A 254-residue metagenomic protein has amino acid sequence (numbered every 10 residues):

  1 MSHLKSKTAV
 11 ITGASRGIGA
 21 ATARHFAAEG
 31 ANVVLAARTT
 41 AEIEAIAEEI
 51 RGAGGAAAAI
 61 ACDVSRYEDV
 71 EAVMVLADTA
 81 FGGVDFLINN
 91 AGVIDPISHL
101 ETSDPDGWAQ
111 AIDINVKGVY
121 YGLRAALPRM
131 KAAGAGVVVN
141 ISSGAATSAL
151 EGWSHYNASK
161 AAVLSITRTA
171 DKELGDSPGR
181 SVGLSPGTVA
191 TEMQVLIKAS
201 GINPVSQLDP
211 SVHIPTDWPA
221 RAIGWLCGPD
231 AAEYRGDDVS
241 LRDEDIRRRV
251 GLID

Functional and structural regions predicted by a protein language model:
S15-R16: Conserved glycine-rich cofactor-binding loop
A41, A61-V73, P105: The beta1-alpha1 cofactor-binding region of Rossmann-like NAD(H)/NADP(H)-dependent oxidoreductases
S98-L100, D104-A109: Substrate-binding pocket helix/loop in short-chain dehydrogenase/reductase
L123, S159: Active-site helix of classical SDR
P128, K172-E173: Alpha-helical segment proximal to the catalytic Tyr-Lys
S143: Residue(s) in the substrate-gating loop at a strand-loop-helix junction that position the organic substrate next
G179-G187, T191, S200-R249: C-terminal helical subdomain
